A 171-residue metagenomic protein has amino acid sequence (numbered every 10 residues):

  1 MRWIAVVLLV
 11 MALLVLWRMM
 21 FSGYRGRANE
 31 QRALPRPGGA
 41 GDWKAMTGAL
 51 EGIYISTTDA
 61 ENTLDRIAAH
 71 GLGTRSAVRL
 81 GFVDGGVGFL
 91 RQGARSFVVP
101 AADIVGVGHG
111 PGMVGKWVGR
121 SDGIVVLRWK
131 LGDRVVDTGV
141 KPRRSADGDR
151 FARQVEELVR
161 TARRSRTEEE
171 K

Functional and structural regions predicted by a protein language model:
M1, A33-K44, R163-K171: Actinobacteria-biased recognition of intrinsically disordered, low-complexity terminal regions
M1-V10: Feature marks short, highly hydrophobic, charge-poor N-terminal signal-anchor/signal peptide-like helices that anchor
V10-R18: Alpha-helical transmembrane segments
M19-L80: Anionic N-terminal interaction surfaces
G23-G26, V107-K171: Acidic, Ser/Thr- and proline-rich intrinsically disordered linker/docking segments of eukaryotic scaffolds
P35, V98-A102, V135-R143: Short amphipathic beta-strand/extended segments with alternating polar/hydrophobic composition
E61-T63, F89, R95-F97, G132-T138: Short, surface-exposed beta-strand/loop "edge" segments at domain boundaries and coil↔beta transitions
V78-R79, V83-V114: Phosphoinositide-binding peripheral membrane targeting modules
